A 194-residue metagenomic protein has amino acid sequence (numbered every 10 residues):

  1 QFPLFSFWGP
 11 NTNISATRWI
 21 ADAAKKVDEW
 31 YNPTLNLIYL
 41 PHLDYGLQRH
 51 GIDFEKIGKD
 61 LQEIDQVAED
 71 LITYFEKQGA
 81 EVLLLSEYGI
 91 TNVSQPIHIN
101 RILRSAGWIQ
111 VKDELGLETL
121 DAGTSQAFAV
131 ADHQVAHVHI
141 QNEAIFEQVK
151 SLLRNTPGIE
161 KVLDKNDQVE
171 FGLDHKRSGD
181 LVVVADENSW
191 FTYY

Functional and structural regions predicted by a protein language model:
F2-N11: Short glycine/proline- and acidic residue-enriched helix-loop micro-motifs that form flexible lids or anion-recognition
P10-L84: A long, amphipathic alpha-helix that forms part of the scaffold/cap immediately adjacent to metal-dependent active
R49, Q66, D70-Y194: Secreted, luminal/periplasmic, and some membrane-associated catalytic domains that remodel anionic oxygen-ester
